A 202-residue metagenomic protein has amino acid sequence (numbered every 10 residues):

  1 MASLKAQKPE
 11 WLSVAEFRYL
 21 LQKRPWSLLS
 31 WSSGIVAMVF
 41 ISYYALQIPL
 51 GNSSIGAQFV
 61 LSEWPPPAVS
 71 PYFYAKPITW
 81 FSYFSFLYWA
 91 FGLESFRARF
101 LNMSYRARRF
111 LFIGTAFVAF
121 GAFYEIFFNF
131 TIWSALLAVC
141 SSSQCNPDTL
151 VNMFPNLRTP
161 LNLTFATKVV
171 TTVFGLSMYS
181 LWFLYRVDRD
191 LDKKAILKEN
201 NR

Functional and structural regions predicted by a protein language model:
A2-Y88: Transmembrane alpha-helical insertion/packing segments
S3-A6, K23-A37, M103-E125, N201-R202: Transmembrane alpha-helical segments of multi-pass membrane proteins
Q7-P25, F91-L101, F130-L137, V170-R202: Cytosolic juxtamembrane helix at the C-terminal end of the final transmembrane segment
S33-Y43, F86, A116-F123, V169-L181: Hydrophobic alpha-helical membrane segments, chiefly transmembrane helices and signal peptide h-regions, characterized
Y43-L50, G92, Y124, F128 (+2 more regions): Membrane-water interface at transmembrane helix exits
N52-Y72, E125-L163: Interfacial non-cytosolic loop connecting adjacent transmembrane helices
V69-F84, F112, P160-F174: Alpha-helical transmembrane segments of polytopic membrane proteins
W80-F81, W89-F110: Surface-exposed acidic loop/strand-edge motifs in secreted or periplasmic proteins that form small linear binding
